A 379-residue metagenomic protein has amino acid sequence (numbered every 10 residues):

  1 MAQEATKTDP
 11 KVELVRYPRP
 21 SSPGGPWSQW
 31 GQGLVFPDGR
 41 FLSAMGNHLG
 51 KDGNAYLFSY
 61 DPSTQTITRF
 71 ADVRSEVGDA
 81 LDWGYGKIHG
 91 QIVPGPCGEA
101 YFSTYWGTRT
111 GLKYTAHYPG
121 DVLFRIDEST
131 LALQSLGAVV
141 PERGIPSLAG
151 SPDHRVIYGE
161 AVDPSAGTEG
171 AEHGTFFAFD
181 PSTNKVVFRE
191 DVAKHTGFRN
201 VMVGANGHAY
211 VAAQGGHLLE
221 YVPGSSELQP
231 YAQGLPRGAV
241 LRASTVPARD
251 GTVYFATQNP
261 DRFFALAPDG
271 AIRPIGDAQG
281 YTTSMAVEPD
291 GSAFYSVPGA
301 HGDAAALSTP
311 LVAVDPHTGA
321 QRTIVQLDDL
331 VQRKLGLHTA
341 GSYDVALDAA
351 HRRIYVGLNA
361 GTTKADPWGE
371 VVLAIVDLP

Functional and structural regions predicted by a protein language model:
A2-P26: A short helix->beta-strand "capping" segment at the edge of beta-propeller domains
Y17-G25, A71-R74, L81-G84, G137-P141 (+5 more regions): Surface loop/turn motifs at the tips and blade-to-blade linkers of beta-strand repeat domains
P18-A55: Beta-strand-rich domains and repeat architectures in extracellular enzymes and scaffolds, especially beta-propellers
W27-G31, V77-I92, E142-G150, H195-G204 (+3 more regions): Repeated scaffold domains used in trafficking and secretory/extracellular systems, primarily beta-propellers
G46-N54, F102-P119, E160-H173, V297-S308 (+1 more regions): Short, conserved, GDST-rich strand-edge loop motifs in beta-rich repeat architectures
Y56-T64, A116-S129, H173-P181, S308-P316 (+1 more regions): Beta-propeller blade signature
Q65-C97, F102-G107, V140: Blade-loop segments of beta-propeller domains
L335-P379: Blade-level signature of beta-propeller repeat domains, shared across WD40, Kelch, NHL, RCC1 and BNR/Asp-box propellers
